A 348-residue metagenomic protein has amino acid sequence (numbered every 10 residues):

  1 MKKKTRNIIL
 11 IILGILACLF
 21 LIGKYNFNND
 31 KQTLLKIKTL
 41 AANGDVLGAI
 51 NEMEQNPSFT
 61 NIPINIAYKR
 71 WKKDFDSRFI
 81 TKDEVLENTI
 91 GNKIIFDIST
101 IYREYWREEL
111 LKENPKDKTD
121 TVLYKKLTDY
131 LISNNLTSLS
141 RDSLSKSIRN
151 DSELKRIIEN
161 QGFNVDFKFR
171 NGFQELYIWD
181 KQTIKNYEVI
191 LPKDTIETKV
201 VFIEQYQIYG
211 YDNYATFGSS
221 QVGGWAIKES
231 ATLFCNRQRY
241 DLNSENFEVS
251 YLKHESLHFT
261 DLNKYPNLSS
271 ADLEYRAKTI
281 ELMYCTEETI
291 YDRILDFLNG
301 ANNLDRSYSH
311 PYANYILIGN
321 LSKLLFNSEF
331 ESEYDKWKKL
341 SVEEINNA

Functional and structural regions predicted by a protein language model:
M1-L16: N-terminal Sec-pathway targeting helices
F20-F163: N-terminal low-structure segments adjacent to metalloprotease catalytic domains across cellular compartments
I132, L136, D261, L282-E287: Sec-exported extracytoplasmic/periplasmic mature domains
K146, N150, L154-I196: Extended, low-hydrophobicity segments enriched in charged/polar residues
Q174-S244: Active-site scaffold of zinc-dependent metalloenzymes
V249-N263: Active-site recognition of the HExxH zinc-binding catalytic motif
L262-K278: Post-HEXXH active-site segment of zinc metalloproteases
L282, T286-A348: Long, well-structured alpha-helical subdomains associated with metal-dependent extracellular/ecto-lumenal hydrolases
